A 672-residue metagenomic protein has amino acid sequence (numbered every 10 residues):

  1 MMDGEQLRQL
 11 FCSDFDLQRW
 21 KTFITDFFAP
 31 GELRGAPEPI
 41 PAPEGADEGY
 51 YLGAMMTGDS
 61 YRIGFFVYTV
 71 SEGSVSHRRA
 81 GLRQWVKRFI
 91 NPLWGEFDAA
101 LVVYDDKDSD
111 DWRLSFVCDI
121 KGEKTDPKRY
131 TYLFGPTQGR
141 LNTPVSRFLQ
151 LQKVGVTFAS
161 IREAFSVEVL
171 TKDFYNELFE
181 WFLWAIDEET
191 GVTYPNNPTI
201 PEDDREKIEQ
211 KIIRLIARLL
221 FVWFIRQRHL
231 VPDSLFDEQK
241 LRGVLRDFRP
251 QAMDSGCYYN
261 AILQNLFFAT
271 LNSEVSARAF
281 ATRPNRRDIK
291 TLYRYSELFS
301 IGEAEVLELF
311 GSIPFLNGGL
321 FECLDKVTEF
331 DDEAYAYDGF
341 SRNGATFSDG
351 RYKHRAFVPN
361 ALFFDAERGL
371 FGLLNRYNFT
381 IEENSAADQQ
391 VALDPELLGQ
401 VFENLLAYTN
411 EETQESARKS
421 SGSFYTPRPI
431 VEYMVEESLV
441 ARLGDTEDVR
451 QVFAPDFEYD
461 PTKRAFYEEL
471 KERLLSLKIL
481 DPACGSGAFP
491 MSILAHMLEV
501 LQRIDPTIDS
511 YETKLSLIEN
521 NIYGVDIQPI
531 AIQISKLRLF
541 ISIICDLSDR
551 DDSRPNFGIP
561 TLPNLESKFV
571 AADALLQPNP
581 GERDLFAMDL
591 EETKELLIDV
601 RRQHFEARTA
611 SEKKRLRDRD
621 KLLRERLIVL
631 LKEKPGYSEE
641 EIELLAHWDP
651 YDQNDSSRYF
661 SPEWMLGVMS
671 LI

Functional and structural regions predicted by a protein language model:
M2-S60, V70-N91, F97-L494, L498 (+3 more regions): Preference for the N-terminal adenyl/adenosyl cofactor-binding alpha/beta module
R62-G73, E639-W648: Short, basic, glycine/proline-bearing loop/turn elements
K153, Q227-D233, R473-S476, L480 (+1 more regions): Class I S-adenosyl-L-methionine-dependent methyltransferase module
